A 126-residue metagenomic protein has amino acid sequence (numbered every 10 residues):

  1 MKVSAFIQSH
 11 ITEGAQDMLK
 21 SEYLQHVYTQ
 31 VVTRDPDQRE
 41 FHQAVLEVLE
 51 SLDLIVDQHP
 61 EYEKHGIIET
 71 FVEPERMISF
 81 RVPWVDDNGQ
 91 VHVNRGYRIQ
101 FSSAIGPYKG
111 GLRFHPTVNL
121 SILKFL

Functional and structural regions predicted by a protein language model:
M1-D17: Short, Lys/Arg-enriched N-terminal segments with co-localized hydrophobic residues within the first ~10-30 amino acids
F6, D17-L126: N-terminal ligand-binding/catalytic initiation module
